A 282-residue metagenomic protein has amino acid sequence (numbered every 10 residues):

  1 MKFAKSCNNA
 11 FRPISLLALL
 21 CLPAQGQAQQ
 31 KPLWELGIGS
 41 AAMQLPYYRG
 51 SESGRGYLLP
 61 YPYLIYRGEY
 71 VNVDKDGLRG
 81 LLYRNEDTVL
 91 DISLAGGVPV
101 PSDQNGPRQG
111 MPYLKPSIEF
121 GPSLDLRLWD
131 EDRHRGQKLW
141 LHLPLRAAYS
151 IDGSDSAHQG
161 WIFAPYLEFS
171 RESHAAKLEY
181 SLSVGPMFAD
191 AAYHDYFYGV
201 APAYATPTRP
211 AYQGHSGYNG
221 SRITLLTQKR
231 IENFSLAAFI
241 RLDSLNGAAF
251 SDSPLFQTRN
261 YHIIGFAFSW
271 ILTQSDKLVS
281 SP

Functional and structural regions predicted by a protein language model:
A28-W34, R49-G50, E69-V89, W129-L139 (+4 more regions): Short loop/turn motifs that connect adjacent beta-strands in outer-membrane beta-barrel proteins
W34, G54-P60, E86-T88, L114-F120 (+4 more regions): Residues that define the transmembrane beta-barrel architecture of outer-membrane proteins
W34-I38, P60, V71-V73, T88-I92 (+6 more regions): Transmembrane beta-strands of outer-membrane beta-barrel proteins
S40-Q44, P62-Y66, G77-L82, F120-L126 (+6 more regions): Residues on the lipid-exposed face of transmembrane beta-strands in outer-membrane beta-barrel proteins
M43-R49, G97-D103, R127-E131, R146-S154 (+4 more regions): Sequence/structural signature of outer-membrane beta-barrel proteins
G50-G54, D103-R108, G153-Q159, A192-A201 (+2 more regions): Outer-membrane beta-barrel translocator domains and adjoining extracellular loop/strand segments of Gram-negative
S156-S235, D243-A248: Outer-membrane beta-barrel transmembrane domain signature
I223-P282: Predominantly the C-terminal beta-signal and adjacent terminal strand-loop region of outer-membrane beta-barrel
